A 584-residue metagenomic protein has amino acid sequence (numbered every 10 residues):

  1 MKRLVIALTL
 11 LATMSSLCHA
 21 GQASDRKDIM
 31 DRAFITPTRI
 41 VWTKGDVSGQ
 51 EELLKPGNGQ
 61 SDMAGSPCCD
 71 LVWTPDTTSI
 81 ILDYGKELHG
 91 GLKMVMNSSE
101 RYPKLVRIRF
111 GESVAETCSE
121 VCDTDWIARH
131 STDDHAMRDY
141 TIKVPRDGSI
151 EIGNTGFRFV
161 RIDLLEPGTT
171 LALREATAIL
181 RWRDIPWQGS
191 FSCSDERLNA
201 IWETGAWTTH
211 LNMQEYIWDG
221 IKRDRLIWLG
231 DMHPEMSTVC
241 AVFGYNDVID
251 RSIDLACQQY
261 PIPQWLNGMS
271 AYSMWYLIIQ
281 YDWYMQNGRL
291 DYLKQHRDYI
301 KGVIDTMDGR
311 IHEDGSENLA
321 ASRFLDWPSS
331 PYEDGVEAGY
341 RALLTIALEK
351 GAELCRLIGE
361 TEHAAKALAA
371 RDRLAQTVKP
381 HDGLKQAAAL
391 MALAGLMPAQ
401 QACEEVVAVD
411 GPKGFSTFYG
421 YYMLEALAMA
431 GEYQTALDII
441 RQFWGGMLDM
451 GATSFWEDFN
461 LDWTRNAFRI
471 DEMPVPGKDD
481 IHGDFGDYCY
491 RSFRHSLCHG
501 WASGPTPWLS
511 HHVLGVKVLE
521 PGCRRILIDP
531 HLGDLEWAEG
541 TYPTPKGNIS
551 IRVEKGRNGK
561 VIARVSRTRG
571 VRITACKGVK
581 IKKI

Functional and structural regions predicted by a protein language model:
M1-A23: Bacterial Sec-dependent N-terminal signal peptides
L8, Y433-I440: C-terminal (or distal) subdomains of carbohydrate-active enzymes
G21-E215, D231, D247-I249, D291 (+1 more regions): Extracellular/oxidizing-compartment recognition motifs
D25-I29, F34, W42-D46, G57-N58 (+3 more regions): Non-catalytic C-terminal accessory modules of carbohydrate-active enzymes
E116, F159, T170-T204, H210-L211 (+10 more regions): Active-site acid/base region of carbohydrate-active enzymes
Q259, K379-H381, V406-F415, Q442-D449: Solenoid-like repeat scaffolds
M285, R323-V336, E404-P412, Y419-E425 (+3 more regions): Short beta-alpha connecting loops at secondary-structure transitions that line or flank enzyme active sites
